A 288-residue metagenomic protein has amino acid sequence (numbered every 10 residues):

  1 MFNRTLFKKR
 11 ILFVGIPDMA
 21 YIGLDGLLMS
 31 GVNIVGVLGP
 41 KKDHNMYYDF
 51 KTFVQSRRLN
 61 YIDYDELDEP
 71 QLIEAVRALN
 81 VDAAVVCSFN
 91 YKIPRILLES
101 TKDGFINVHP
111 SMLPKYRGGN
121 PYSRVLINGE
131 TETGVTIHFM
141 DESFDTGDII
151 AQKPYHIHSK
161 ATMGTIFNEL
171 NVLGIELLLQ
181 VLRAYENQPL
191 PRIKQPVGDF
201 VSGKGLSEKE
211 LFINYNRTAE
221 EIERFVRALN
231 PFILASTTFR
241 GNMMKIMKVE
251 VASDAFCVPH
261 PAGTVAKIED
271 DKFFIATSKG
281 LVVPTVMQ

Functional and structural regions predicted by a protein language model:
M1-I233, A266-M287: One-carbon transfer enzymes
F239-A255, L281-Q288: A short acidic-to-branched-hydrophobic micro-motif
V251-D270: A conserved acidic, glycine/proline-rich C-terminal tail/linker
